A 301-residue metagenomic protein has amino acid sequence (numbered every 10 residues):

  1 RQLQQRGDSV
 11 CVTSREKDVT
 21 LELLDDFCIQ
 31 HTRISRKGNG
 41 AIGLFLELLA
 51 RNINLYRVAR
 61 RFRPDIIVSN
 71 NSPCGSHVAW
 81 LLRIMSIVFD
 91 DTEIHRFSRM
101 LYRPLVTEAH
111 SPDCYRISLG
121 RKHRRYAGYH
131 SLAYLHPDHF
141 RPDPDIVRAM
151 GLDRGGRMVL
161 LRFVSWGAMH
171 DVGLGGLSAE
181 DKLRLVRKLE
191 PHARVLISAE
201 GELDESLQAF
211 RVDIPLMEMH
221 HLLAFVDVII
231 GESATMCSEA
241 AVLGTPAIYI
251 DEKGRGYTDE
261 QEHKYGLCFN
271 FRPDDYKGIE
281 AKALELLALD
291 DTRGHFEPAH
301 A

Functional and structural regions predicted by a protein language model:
Q4-L48: Conserved nucleotide-sugar phosphate-binding/catalytic loop shared by glycosyltransferases and other
F27-G38, L161, L183-P215: Catalytic donor nucleotide-activated moiety binding site of glycosyltransferases and closely related
R51-L55, E200-M236: Donor nucleotide-activated moiety binding/catalytic core segment of transferases that use nucleotide-activated donors
I66, W80-E93, A109: Active-site proximal beta-strand in glycosyltransferases
I67-V78, V88, L222-D259: A donor-sugar binding/catalytic signature common to diverse glycosyltransferases and related nucleotide-sugar
S86-F89, R99-S111, L223: A conserved, positively charged/aromatic
T107-G176: A nucleotide-sugar donor-handling region in carbohydrate enzymes
V242-G294: Catalytic binding pocket for nucleotide-activated donors in carbohydrate/polymer assembly enzymes
